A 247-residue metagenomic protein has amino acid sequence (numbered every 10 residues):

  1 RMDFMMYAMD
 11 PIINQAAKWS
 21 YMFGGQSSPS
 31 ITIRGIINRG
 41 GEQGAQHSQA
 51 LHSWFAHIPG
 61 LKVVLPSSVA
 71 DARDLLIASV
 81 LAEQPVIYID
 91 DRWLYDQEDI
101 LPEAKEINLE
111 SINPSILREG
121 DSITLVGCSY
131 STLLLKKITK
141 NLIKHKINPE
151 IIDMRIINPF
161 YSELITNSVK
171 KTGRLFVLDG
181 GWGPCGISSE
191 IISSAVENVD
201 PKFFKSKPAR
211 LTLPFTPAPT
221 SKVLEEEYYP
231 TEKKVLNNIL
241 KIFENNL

Functional and structural regions predicted by a protein language model:
R1-G24: Thiamine diphosphate
R1-Y7, I36, V64-S67, G181-P184 (+1 more regions): Active-site nucleophile and cofactor-binding loops and adjacent substrate-binding regions of central metabolic enzymes
P11-W19, H47-H57, S194-D200: A glycine- and small-aliphatic-rich helix-loop capping segment at beta-alpha/alpha-beta transitions that lines
K18, D71-L76, L109-N113: Glycine-rich, charged/polar anion/phosphate-binding loops that engage phosphate groups from diverse ligands
M22-A82, L213, N238: Conserved thiamine diphosphate
Q26-T32, G40-E42, R92-L247: Thiamine diphosphate
S79, E83-P85, I191-V196: Glycine- and acidic-residue-enriched helix-capping/beta->alpha junction motif
